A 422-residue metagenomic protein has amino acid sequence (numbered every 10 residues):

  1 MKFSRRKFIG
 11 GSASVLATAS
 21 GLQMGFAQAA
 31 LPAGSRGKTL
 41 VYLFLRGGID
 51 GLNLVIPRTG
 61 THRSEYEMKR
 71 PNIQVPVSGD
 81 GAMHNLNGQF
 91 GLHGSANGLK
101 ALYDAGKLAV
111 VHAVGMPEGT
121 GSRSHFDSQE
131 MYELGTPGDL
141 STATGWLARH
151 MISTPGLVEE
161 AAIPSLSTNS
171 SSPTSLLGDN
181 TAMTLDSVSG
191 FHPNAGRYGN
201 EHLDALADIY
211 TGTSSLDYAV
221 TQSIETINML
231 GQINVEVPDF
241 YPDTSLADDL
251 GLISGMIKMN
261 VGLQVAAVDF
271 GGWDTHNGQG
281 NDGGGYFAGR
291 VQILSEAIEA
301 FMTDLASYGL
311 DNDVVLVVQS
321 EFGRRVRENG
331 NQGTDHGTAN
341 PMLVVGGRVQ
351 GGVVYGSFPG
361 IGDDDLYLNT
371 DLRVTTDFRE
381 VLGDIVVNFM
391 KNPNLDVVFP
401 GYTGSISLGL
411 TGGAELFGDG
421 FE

Functional and structural regions predicted by a protein language model:
M1-Y308, R327, P341-E415: Feature for exported/extracytoplasmic and membrane-associated proteins, marking the mature portion
D311: Conserved H-loop
V315-G323: Acidic/histidine-rich, metal-coordinating catalytic segments
Q332-G333: Short, low-complexity, polybasic intrinsically disordered segments
G418-F421: Ser/Thr-rich, Pro/Gly/Ala-heavy low-complexity intrinsically disordered linkers and tails of secreted extracellular
